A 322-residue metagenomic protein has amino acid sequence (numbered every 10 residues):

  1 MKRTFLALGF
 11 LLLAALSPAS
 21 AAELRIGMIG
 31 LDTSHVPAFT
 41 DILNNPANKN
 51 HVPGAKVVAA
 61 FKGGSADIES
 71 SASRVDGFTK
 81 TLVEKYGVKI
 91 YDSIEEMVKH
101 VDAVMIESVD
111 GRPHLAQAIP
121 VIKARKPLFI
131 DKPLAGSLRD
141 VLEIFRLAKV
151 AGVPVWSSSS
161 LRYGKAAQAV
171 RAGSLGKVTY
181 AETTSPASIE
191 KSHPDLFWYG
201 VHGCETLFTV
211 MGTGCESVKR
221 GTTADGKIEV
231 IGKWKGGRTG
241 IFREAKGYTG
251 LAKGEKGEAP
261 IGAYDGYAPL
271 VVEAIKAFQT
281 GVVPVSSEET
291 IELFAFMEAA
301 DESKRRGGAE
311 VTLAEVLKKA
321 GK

Functional and structural regions predicted by a protein language model:
F5, A21-A124, V150, L313 (+1 more regions): N-terminal glycine-/serine-/threonine-rich beta1-alpha1-beta2 phosphate-ribose binding loop of Rossmann-like
A7-A15: Bacterial N-terminal signal peptides
D92, I130, V155-S157: Hydrophobic residues in well-ordered beta-strands that form the structural core
M105, Q279-K322: C-terminal helix-rich "cap/oligomerization" subdomain common to oxidoreductases
R125, G152, G307-G308: Glycine-centered short loops/turns at secondary-structure junctions
R125-P127, K132-P133: Short helix/strand-capping hinge loops at secondary-structure junctions that flank key functional elements
L134-H193: A contiguous active-site-proximal alpha/beta segment in oxidoreductase catalytic domains
E182-G247, E288-A295: Rossmann-like dinucleotide-binding domain that binds NAD(P)(H)
